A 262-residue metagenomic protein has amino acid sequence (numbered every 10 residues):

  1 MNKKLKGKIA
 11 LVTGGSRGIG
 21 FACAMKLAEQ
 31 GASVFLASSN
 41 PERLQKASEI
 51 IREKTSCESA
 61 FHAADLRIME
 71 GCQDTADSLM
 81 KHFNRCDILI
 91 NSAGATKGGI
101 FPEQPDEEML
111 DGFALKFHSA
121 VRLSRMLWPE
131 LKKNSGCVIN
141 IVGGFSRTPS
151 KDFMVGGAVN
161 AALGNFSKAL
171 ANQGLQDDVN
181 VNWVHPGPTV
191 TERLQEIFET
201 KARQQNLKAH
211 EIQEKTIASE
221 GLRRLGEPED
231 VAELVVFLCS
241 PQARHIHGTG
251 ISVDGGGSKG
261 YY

Functional and structural regions predicted by a protein language model:
K6, T148, V236, H247-Y262: Short C-terminal tail/terminal secondary-structure segment of NAD(P)H-dependent dehydrogenase/reductase domains
I9, S16-G18: Conserved glycine-rich cofactor-binding loop
Q30-A47: Conserved glycine-rich Rossmann-like NAD(P)H-binding loop of the short-chain dehydrogenase/reductase
I100-F113, T216: Substrate-binding pocket helix/loop in short-chain dehydrogenase/reductase
P129, N172-Q173, R244: Alpha-helical segment proximal to the catalytic Tyr-Lys
C137-L163, S167-Q176, P188-T189: Catalytic loop of short-chain dehydrogenase/reductase
L175, N180, I246-G248: Short, small/polar-rich loop/turn modules that mediate ligand/substrate recognition or access, typified
